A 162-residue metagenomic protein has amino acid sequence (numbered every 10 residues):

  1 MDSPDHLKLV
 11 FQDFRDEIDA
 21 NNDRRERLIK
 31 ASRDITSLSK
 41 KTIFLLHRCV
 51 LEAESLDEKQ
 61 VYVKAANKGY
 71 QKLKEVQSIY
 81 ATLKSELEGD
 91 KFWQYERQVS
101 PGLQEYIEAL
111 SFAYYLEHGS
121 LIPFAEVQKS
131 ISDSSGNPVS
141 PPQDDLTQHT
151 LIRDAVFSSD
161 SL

Functional and structural regions predicted by a protein language model:
M1-L83: Leu/Val/Ala/Ile-rich N-terminal alpha-helices, chiefly Sec-type signal peptides and the beginnings
D2-R15, I107, L116-S161: Intrinsic, low-complexity N-terminal interaction/targeting segments
A20, R27, Q98-E105, L151-D154: Secondary-structure capping and boundary motifs in well-ordered enzyme cores
Y62-V139: Long, charged all-alpha helical bundle/coiled-coil segments in cytosolic proteins
